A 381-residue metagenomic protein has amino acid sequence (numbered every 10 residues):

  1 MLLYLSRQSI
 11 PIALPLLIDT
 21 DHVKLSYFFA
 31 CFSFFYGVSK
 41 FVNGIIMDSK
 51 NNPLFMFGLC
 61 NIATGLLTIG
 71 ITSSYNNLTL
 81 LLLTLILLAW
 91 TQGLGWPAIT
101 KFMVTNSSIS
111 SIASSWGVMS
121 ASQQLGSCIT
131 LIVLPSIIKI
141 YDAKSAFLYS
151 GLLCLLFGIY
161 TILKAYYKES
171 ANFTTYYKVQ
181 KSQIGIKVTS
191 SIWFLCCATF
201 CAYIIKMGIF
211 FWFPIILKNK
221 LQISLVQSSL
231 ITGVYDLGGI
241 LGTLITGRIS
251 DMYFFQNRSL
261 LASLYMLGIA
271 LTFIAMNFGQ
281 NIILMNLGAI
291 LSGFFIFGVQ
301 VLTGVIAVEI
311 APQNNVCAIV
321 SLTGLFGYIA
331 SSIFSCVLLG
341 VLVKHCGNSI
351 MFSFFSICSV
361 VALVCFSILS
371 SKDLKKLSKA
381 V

Functional and structural regions predicted by a protein language model:
I10-I12, S190-L244, Q300, S335-C336: Extracytoplasmic gate region of multi-pass secondary transporters
S39-N52, L244-F255, V343: Helix-to-loop junctions at the C-terminal end of transmembrane segments in multipass secondary transporters
F55-G70, S259-I274: Structural signature of the two symmetry-related core transmembrane helices
L85-Q123: Cytoplasmic helix-loop-helix junction between adjacent transmembrane helices in 12-TM secondary transporters
L94-S107, G298-P312: Intracellular juxtamembrane helix-capping segments at the cytosolic ends of symmetry-related transmembrane helices
S145-L163, M351-I368: Symmetry-related core transmembrane helices of the 12-TM Major Facilitator Superfamily/SLC fold
L163-I184, L377-A380: Flexible cytoplasmic inter-helical loops of multi-pass small-molecule transporters
Q313-H345: A late C-terminal transmembrane helix in Major Facilitator Superfamily
